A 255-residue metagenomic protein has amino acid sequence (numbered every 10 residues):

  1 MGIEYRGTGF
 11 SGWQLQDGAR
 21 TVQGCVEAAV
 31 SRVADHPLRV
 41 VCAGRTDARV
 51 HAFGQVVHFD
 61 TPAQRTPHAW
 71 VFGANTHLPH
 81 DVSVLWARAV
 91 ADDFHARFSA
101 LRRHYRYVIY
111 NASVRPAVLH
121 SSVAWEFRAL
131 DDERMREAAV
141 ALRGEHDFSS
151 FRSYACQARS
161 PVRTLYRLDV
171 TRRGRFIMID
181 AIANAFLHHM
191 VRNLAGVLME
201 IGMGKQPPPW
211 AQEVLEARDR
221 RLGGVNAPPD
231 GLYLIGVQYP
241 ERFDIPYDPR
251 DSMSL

Functional and structural regions predicted by a protein language model:
M1-L255: Structured-RNA-binding interfaces characteristic of tRNA pseudouridine synthases
